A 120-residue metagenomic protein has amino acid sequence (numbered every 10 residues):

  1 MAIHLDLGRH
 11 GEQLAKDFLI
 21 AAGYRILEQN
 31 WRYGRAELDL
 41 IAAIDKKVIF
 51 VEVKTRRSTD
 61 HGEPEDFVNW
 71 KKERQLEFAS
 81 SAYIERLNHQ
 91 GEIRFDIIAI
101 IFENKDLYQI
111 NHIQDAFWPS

Functional and structural regions predicted by a protein language model:
M1-Q29: Acidic-basic catalytic patches of nuclease active cores, encompassing PD-(D/E)XK and other metal-cofactor nuclease
A2, D6, H10, R35 (+3 more regions): Residues at secondary-structure transition points
L19, L38-T59, P64, V68 (+1 more regions): Conserved catalytic cores of phosphodiester-cleaving nucleases, focusing on short active-site segments
R25-F50, S120: Active-site metal-binding core of divalent-cation-utilizing nuclease and nuclease-like domains
W31-Y33, T55, A99: Short, glycine/acidic-enriched loop or turn micro-motifs at the edges of active sites
H61-I93: Mid-chain, well-packed structural core segment of small domains
R86-S120: Domain-level recognition of nuclease-like catalytic cores that cleave nucleotide substrates
